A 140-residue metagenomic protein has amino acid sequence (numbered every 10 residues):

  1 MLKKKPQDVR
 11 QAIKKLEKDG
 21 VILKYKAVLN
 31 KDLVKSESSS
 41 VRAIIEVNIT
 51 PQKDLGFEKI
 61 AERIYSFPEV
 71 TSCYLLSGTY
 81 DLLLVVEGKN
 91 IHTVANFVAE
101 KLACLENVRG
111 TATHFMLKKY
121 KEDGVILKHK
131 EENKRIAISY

Functional and structural regions predicted by a protein language model:
M1-Y140: A compositional/biophysical signature of low hydrophobicity enriched in polar/charged and small residues
